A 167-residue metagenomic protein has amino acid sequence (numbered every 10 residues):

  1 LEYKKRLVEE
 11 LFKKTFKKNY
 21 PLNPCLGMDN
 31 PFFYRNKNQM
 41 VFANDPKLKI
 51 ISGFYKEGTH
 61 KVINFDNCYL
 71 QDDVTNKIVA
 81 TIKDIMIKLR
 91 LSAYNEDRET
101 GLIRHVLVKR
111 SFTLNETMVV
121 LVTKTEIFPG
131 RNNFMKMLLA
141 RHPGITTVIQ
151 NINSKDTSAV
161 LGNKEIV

Functional and structural regions predicted by a protein language model:
L1-V167: Accessory RNA-recognition modules of RNA-modification enzymes
